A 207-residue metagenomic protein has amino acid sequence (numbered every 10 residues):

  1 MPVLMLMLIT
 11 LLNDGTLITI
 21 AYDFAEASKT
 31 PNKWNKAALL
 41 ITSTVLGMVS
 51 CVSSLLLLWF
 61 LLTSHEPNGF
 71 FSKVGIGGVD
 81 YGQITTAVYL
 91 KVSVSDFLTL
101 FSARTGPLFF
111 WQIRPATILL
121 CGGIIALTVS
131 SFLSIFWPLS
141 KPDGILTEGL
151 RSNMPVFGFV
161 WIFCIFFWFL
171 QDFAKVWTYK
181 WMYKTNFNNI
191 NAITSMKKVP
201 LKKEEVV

Functional and structural regions predicted by a protein language model:
M1-V207: C-terminal transmembrane helices and immediately adjacent loops/tails of multi-pass membrane transport proteins
